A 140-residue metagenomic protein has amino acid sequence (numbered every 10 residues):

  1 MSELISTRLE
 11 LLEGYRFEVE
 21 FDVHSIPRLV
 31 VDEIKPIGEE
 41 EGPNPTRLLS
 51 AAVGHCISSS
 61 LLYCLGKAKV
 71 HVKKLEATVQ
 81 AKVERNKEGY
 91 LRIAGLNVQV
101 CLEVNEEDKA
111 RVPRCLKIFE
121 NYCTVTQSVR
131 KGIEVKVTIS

Functional and structural regions predicted by a protein language model:
M1-A51, L62-S140: Extended beta-strand/beta-hairpin segments
C56-I57: Alpha-helical metal-binding/catalytic segments enriched in His/Glu/Asp
